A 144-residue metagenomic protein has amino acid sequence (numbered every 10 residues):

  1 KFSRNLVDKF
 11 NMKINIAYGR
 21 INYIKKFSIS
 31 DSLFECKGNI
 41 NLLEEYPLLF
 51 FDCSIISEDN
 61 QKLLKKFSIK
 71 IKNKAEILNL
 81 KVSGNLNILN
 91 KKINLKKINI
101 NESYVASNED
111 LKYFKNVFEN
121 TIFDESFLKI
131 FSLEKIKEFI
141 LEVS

Functional and structural regions predicted by a protein language model:
K1-V143: Small-residue helix/turn framework positions
